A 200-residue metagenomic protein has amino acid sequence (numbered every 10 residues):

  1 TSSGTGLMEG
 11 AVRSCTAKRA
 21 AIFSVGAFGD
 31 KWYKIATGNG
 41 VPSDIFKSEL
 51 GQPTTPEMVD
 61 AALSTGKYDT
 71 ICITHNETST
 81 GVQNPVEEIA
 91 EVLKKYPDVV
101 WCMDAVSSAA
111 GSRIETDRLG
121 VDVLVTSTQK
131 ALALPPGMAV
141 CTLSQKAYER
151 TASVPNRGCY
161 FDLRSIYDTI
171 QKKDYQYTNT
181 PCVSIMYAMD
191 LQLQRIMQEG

Functional and structural regions predicted by a protein language model:
T1, I45-F46, C72-I73, W101-A105 (+2 more regions): General beta-strand structural signal in soluble alpha/beta enzymes
T1-A21, V25, G29-Y33: Conserved beta-loop-alpha segment that forms the PLP phosphate-binding cup at the N-terminus of a helix
D30-K31, Q52-P56, D60, T78-Q83 (+4 more regions): Short, well-ordered, mixed-charge alpha-helical segments that flank or form enzyme active sites
K31-P42: Active-site-proximal loop->helix
P53-S108, V123: Active-site phosphate-binding strand-loop segment of PLP-dependent enzymes
D117-Q129: Conserved active-site segment immediately N-terminal to the catalytic lysine that forms the internal aldimine
Q129-G200: Active-site C-terminal subdomain of aminotransferase-like
